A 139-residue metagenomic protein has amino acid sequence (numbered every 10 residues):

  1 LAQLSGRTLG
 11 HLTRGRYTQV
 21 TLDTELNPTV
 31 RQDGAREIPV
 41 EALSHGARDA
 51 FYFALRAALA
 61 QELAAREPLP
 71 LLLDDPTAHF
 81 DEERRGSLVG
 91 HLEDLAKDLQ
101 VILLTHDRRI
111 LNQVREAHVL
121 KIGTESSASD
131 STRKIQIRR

Functional and structural regions predicted by a protein language model:
L1-R139: Terminal ABC-like ATPase head and other globular end-domains that cap long coiled-coil arms in SMC/Rad50/SbcC-family
